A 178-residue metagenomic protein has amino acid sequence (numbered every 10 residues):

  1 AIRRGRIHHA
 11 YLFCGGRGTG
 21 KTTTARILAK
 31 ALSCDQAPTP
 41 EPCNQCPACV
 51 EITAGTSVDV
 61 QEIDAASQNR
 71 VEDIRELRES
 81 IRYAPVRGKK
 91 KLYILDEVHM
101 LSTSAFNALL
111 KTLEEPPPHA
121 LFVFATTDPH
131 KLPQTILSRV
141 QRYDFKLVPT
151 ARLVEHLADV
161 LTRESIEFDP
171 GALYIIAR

Functional and structural regions predicted by a protein language model:
A1-R142, R152, V160-T162: P-loop/Walker A NTP-binding region and its immediately flanking N-terminal helices in P-loop NTPase folds
K90, L153-H156, E167-R178: Short conserved motifs of the RecA-like P-loop NTPase core
P149: Receiver (REC) domain switch/active-site region of two-component response regulators
